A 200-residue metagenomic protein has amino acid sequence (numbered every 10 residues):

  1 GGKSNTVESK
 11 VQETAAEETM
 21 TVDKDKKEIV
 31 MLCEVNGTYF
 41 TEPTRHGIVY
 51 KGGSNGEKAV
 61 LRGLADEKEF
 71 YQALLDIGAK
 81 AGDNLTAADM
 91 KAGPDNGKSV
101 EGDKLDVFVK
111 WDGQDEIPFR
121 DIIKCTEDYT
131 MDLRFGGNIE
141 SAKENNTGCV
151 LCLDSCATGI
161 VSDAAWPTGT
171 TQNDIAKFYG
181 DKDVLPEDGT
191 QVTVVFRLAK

Functional and structural regions predicted by a protein language model:
G1-A15: Bacterial Sec-dependent signal peptides at the C-terminal "C-region" and cleavage site
V11-K200: Long, low-hydrophobicity ectodomains and other hydrophilic envelope-associated domains
